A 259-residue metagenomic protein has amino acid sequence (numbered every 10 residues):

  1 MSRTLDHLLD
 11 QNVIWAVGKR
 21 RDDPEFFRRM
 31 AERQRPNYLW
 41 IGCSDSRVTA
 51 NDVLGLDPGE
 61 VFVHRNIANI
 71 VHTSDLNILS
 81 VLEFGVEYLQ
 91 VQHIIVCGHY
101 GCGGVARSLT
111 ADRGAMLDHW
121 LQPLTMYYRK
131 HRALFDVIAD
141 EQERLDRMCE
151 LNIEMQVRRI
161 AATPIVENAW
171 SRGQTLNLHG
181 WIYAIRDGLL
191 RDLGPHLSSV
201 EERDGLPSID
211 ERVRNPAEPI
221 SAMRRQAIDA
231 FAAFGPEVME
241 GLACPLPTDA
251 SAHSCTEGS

Functional and structural regions predicted by a protein language model:
M1-P36, A68-S80, F84-Q92, G103-S259: Divalent-metal-activated hydrolytic enzyme cores
K19-E60: N-terminal short beta-loop-beta anion/metal-coordinating cradle
I41-C43, R65, I95-H99, H179-A184: Short beta-strand segments
D45-R47, H99-G104: Gly/Ser/Thr-rich loops at beta-strand to alpha-helix junctions that form or flank small-molecule/cofactor-binding
P58-N69: Glycine/charged-rich beta-loop-alpha catalytic/anionic-binding loops adjacent to active sites
